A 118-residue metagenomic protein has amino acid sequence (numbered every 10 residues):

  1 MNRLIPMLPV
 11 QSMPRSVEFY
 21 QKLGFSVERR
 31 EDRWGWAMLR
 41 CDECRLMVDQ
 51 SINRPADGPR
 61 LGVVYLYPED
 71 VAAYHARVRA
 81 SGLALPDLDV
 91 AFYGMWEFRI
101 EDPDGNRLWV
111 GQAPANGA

Functional and structural regions predicted by a protein language model:
M1-R15, G62-V64, G111-A118: N-terminal beta-strand motif that seeds the catalytic metal site of vicinal oxygen chelate
L4, R33, R60, G94: Exposed loop/turn and edge beta-strand positions of beta-sandwich/beta-sheet ligand-binding modules
Q11-P14, V64-R107: Vicinal oxygen chelate
Q21-E28, G82-L83: Conserved acetyl-CoA-binding loop of GNAT-fold acetyltransferases
V27-P59, R107-Q112: Conserved short beta-strand elements that form part of the metal-binding/catalytic scaffold of enzyme active sites
